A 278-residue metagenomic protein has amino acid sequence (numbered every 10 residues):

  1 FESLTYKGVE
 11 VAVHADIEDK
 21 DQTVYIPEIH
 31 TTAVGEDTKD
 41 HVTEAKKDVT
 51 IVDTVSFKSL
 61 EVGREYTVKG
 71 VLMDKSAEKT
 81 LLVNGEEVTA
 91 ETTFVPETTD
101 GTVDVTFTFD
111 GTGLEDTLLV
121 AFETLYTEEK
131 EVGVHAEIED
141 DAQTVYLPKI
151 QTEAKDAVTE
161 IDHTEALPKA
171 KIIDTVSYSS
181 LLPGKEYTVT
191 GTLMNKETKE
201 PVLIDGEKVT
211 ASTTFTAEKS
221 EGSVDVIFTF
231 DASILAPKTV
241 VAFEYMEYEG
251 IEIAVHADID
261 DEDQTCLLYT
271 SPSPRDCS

Functional and structural regions predicted by a protein language model:
V11-I26, G133-L147, A254-L268: Terminal edge beta-strands and adjacent linker/stalk segments of extracellular immunoglobulin-superfamily beta-sandwich
T31-H41, Q151-D162: Short, solvent-exposed loop/edge segments of extracellular or virion-exposed proteins
H41-K47, I161-P168: Short, solvent-exposed loop/linker segments at the N-terminal edge of repeated beta-sheet extracellular domains
V52-K58, I173-S179: Short edge beta-strand/loop segments characteristic of extracellular beta-sandwich folds
L82-T98, I204-K219: Solvent-exposed serine/threonine-rich low-complexity stretches and specific carbohydrate-binding patches
E97-T108, K219-F228: Aromatic sugar-binding surface patches on proteins that engage polysaccharides or sugar-phosphate polymers
T112-A121, S233-A242: Short glycine/proline/serine/threonine-rich loop/turn segments at secondary-structure transition edges
Y269-S278: Single conserved hydrophobic/aromatic residue that forms the stacking wall/gate of nucleotide- or nucleobase-binding
